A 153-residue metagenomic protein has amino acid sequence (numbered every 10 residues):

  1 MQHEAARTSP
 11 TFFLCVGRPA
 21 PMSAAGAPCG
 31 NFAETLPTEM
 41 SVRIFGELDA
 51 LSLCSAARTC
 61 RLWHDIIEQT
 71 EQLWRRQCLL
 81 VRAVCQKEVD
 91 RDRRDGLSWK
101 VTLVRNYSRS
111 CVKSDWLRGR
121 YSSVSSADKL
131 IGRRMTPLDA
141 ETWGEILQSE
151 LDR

Functional and structural regions predicted by a protein language model:
M1-T38, V42, G46, L51-R58 (+1 more regions): Substrate-receptor adaptors of ubiquitin E3 ligases
